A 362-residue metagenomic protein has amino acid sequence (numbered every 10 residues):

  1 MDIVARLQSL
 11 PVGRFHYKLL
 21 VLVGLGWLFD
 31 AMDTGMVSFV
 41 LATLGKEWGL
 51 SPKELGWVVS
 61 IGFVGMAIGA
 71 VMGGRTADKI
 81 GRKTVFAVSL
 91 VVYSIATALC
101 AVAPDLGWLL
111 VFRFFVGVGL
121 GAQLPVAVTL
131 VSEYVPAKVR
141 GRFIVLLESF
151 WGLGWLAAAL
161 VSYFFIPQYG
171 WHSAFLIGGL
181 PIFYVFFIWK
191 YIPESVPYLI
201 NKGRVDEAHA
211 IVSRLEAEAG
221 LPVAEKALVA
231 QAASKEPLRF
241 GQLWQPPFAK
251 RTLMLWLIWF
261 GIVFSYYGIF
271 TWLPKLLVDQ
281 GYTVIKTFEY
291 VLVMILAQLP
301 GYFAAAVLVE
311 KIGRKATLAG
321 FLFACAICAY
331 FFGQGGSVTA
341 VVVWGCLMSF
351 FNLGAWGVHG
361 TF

Functional and structural regions predicted by a protein language model:
M1-F362: Transmembrane-helix signature of 12-pass secondary carriers
